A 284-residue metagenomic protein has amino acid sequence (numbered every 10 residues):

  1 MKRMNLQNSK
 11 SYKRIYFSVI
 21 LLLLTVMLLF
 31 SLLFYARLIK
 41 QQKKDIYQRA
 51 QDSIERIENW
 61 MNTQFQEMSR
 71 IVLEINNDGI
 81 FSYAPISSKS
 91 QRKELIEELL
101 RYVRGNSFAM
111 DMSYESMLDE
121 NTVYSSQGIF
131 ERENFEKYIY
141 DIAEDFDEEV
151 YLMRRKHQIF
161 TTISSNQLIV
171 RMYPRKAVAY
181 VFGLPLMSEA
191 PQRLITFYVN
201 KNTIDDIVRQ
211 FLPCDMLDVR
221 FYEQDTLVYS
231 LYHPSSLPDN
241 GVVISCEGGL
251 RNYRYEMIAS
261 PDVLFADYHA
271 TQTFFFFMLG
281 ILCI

Functional and structural regions predicted by a protein language model:
M1-K40, K44, L279-I281: Extreme N-terminal signal-anchor transmembrane helix of membrane signaling/transducer proteins, especially in bacteria
Q48-E55, Q64-V150: Extracytoplasmic/periplasmic sensory segments of membrane signal-transduction proteins
S90, Q127-L168, I204-Y222, T226-G249: Extracytoplasmic/periplasmic sensor domains and loops in membrane signaling proteins
V170-F211, M257-D262: Conserved beta-strands of PAS-like sensory domains
V181-F182, V243-E247, Y253-V263, D267-A270: PAS-family sensory/regulatory modules and their coupling/dimerization elements
L264-I284: Cytoplasm-proximal transmembrane signaling helix
